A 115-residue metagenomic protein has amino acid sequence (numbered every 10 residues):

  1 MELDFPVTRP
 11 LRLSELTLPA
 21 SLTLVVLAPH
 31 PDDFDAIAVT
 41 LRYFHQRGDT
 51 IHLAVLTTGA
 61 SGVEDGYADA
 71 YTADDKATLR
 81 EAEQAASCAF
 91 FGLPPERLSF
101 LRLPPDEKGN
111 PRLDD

Functional and structural regions predicted by a protein language model:
M1-D115: Active-site beta-strand->loop->alpha-helix modules in alpha/beta enzyme cores, enriched in Gly/His/Asp(Glu)
